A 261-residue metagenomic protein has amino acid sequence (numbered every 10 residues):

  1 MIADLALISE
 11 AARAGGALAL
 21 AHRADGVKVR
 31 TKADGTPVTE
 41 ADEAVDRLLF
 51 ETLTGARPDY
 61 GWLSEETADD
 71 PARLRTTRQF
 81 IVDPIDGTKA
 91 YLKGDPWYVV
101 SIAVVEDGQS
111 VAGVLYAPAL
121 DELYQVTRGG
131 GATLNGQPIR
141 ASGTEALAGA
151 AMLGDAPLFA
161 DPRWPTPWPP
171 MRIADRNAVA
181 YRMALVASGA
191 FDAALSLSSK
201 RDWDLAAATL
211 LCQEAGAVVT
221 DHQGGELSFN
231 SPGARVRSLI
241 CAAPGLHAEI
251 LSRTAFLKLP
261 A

Functional and structural regions predicted by a protein language model:
M1-I85, S252, P260-A261: N-terminal subdomain of lithium-sensitive/metallo-dependent phosphomonoesterases centered on the IMPase/IPPase/PAP
A19, D42, L53, T88 (+6 more regions): Residue-level signal for inorganic ion chemistry
R30, A72-L74, D107, Q125 (+2 more regions): Solvent-exposed alpha-helices and their adjacent loops that cap or buttress functional pockets in soluble metabolic
D42, Y91-L92, D175, G233: Short glycine/threonine-rich catalytic loop with a Thr-x-Gly-x-Asp
R73-T133: DPxDG-like acidic metal-binding loop motif
L134-A141: A structural micro-motif at secondary-structure boundaries
A141-A261: An extended, acidic
